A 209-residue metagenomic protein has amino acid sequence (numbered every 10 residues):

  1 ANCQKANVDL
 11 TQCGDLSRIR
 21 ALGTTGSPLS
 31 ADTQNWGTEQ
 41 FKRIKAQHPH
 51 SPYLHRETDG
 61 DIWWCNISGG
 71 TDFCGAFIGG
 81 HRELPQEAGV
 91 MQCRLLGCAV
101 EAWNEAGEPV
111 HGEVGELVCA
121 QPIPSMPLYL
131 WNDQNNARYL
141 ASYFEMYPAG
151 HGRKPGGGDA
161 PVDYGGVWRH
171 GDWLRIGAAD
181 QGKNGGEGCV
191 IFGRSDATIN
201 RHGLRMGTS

Functional and structural regions predicted by a protein language model:
A1, M206-S209: ATP-dependent adenylate-forming carboxylate-activation enzymes
C3-V8, N104: Structural motif corresponding to the C-terminal cap of alpha-helices
N7-S30: Conserved helix-loop-beta element of the AMP-binding
G14, Q92, G207: Short acidic-hydrophobic sequence patches enriched in Asp/Glu that either
G14-L16, V190-G193: Short, flexible turn/loop "capping" segments at secondary-structure junctions
R20-L22, L29-G188, S195-T198: Conserved AMP-binding/adenylate-forming
